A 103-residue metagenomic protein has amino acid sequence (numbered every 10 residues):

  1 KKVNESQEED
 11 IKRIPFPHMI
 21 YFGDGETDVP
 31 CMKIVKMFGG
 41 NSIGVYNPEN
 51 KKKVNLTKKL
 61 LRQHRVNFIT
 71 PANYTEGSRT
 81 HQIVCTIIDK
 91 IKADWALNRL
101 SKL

Functional and structural regions predicted by a protein language model:
K1-L103: C-terminal cap/substrate-recognition subdomain and adjoining C-terminal extension of metal-dependent phosphatase-like
